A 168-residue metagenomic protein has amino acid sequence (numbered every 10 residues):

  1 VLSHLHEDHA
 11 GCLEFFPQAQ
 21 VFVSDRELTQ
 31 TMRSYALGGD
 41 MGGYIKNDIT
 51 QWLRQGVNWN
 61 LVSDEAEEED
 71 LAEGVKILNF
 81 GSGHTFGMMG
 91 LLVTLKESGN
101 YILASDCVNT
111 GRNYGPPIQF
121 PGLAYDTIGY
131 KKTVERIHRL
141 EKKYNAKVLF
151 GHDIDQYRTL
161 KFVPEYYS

Functional and structural regions predicted by a protein language model:
V1-V23: Active-site metal-binding motif and surrounding structural segment of the metallo-beta-lactamase
L5, R26-E27, S82-H84, S105-V108 (+1 more regions): Active-site metal-binding loops of divalent metal-dependent hydrolases
H9-A10, F86-M89, Y157: Short, well-ordered alpha-helical microsegments
C12, T31-Y35, M88-L91: A short secondary-structure junction signal
Q18, Q55-G111: Catalytic core of the metallo-beta-lactamase
R26-F80, G129-N145: Metallo-beta-lactamase
G90-S168: Cap/insert and terminal regions of metallo-dependent hydrolase folds
